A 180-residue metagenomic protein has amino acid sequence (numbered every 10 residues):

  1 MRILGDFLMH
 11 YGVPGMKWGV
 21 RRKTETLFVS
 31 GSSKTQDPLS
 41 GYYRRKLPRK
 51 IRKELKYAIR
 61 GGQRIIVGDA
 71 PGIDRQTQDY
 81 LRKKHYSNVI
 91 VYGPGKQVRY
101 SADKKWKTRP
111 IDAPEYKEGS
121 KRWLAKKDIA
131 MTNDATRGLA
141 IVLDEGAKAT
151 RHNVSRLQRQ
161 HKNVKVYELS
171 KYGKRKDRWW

Functional and structural regions predicted by a protein language model:
M1-E25, R178: Charge-dense, intrinsically disordered terminal/linker segments
G31-R178: Acidic/glycine-enriched connector segments
